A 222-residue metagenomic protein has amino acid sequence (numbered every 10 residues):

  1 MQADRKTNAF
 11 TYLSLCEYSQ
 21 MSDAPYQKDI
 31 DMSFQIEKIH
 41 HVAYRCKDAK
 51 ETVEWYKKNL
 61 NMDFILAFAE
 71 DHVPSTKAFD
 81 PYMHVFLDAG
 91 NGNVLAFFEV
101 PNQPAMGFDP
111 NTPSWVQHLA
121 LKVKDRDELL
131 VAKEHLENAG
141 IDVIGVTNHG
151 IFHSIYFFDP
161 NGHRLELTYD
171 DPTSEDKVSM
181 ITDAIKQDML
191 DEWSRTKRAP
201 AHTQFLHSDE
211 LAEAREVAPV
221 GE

Functional and structural regions predicted by a protein language model:
A3, T7-T11, A24: Ala/Thr-enriched low-complexity intrinsically disordered regions
S22, Y26, I30, E37 (+6 more regions): Vicinal oxygen chelate
H40-H41, H84, L95, H118 (+1 more regions): Histidine-centered active-site/metal-ligand motif
R45-V94: Core segments of cupin and vicinal oxygen chelate
D71-S75, N102-F108: A short, acidic/glycine-rich surface segment
V94-F97, L167: Short glycine-/small-residue motifs
